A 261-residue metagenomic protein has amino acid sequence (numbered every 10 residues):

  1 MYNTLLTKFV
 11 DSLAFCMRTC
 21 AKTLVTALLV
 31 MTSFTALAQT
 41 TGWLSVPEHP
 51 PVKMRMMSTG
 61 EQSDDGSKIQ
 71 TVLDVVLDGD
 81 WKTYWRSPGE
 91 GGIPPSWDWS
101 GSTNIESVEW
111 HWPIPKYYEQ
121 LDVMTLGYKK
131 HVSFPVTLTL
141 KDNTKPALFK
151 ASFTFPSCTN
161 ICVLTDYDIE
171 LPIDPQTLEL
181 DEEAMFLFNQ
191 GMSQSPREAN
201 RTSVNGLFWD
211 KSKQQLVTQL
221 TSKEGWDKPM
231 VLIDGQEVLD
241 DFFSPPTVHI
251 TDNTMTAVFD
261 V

Functional and structural regions predicted by a protein language model:
Y2-V25: Bacterial N-terminal signal peptides that target proteins for export
S33-T35: N-terminal signal peptide c-region/cleavage motif recognized by signal peptidases
A38-V261: Extracellular/lumen-exposed scaffold segments
